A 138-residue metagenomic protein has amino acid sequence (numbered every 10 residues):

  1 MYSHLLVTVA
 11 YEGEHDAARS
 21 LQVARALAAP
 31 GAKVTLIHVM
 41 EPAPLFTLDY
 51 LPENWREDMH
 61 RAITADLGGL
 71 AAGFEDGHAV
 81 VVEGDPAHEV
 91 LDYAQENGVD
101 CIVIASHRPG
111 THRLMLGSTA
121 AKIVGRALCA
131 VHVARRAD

Functional and structural regions predicted by a protein language model:
M1, A71-I102, P109: Structural beta-alpha unit
M1-Y50: Small/aliphatic-rich secondary-structure junction motif
V9, H38-M40, A105-H107, R135-R136: Short secondary-structure boundary segments
A28-A29, A71-E75, L128: Short conserved AdoMet
T35-I37, H78-V82, H132: General small-molecule cofactor/ligand-binding pocket signal
E53-A65: A short acidic, glycine-rich active-site loop that binds or catalyzes chemistry on phosphate/adenosine moieties
I104-G125: Glycine-rich, Arg-bearing micro-motifs that act as flexible, cationic patches
R126-D138: Short, flexible loop segments at boundaries between secondary-structure elements
